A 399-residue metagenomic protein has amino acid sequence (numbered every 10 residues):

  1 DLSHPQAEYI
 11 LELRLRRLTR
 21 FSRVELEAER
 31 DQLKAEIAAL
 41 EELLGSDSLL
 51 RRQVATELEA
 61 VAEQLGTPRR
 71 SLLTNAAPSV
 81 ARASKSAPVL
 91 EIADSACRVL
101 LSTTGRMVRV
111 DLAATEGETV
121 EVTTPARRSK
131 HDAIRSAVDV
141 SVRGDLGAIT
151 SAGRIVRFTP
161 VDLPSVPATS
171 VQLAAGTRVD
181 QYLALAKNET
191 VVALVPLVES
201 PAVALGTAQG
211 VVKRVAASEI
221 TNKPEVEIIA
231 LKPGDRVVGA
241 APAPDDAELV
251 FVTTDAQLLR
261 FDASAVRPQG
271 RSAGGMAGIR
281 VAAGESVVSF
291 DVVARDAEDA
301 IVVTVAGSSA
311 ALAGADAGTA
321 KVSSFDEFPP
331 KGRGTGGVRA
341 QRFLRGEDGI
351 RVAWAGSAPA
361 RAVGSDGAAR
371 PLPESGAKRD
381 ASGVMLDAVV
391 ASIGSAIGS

Functional and structural regions predicted by a protein language model:
D1-S399: C-terminal interaction appendages of subunits in large macromolecular complexes
